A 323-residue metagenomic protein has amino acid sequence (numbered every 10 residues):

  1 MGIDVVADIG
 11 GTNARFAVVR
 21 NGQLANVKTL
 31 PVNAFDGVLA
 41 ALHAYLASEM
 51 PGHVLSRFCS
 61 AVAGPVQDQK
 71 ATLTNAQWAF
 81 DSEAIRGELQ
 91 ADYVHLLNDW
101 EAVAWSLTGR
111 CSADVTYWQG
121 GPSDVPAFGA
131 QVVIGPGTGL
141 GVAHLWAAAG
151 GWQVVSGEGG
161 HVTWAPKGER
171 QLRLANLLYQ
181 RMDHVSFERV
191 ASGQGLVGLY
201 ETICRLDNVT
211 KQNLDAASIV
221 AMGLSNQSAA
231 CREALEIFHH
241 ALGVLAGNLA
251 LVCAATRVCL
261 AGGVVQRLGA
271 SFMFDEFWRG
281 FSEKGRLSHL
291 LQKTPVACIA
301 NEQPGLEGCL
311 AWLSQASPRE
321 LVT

Functional and structural regions predicted by a protein language model:
M1-G2, Q90-D92, A127-Q131, A254-A255: Short coil/turn connectors at secondary-structure junctions
M1-M50, R173-T323: ATP-binding/phosphotransfer module of carbohydrate and carboxylate kinases, centering on a glycine-rich
D8-I9, P122-F128, V132-P136, L251-V252 (+1 more regions): Solvent-exposed alpha-helices and their adjacent loops that cap or buttress functional pockets in soluble metabolic
A14, P65-Q67, G139-A143, G198 (+1 more regions): Short, acidic Gly/Pro/Ser/Thr-rich loop/turn segments
M50-L96, E101-D114, V133, R257 (+1 more regions): Short beta-strand-loop/turn "lid" adjacent to the catalytic site in phosphate-handling enzymes
F58-K70, N75-Q77, W152-V154, R170 (+1 more regions): Gly/Ser/Thr-rich active-site cleft segment
V94-V125, A217, A221-A229, E236: ATP-dependent carbohydrate kinase catalytic cores
D114, G120, P126-F187, A270 (+1 more regions): Glycine-rich phosphate-binding loop of actin/hexokinase-like ATP-binding domains
